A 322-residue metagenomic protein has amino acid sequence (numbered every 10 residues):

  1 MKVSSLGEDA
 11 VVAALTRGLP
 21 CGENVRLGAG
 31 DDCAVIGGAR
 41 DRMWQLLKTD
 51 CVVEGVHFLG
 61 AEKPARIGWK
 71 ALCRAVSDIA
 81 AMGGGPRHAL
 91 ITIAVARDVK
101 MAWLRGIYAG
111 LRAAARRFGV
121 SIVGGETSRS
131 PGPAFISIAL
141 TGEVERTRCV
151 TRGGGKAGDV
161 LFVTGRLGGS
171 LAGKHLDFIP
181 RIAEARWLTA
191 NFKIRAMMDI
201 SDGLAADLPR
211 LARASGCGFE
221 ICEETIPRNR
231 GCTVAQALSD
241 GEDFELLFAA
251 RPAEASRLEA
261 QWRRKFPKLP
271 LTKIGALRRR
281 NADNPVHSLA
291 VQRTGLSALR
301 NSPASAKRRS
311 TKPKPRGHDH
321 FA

Functional and structural regions predicted by a protein language model:
M1-K63, M82, I91, A109-A115 (+2 more regions): Extreme N-terminal cap/leader segments of soluble proteins
V3, G7, N191, Q261-A322: Acidic, Ser/Thr/Pro-rich beta/coil linker or hinge segments at domain junctions
V25-L27, L59-V76, D98-A109: Glycine-rich anion/phosphate-binding loops
V35, A75, G83, I122 (+4 more regions): Residue-level signal for inorganic ion chemistry
D41, Q45, V52, G85-L171 (+1 more regions): Glycine-rich anion-binding loops of enzyme active sites
P64-H88, A109-R117, W187, A206-L211: Small-aliphatic-rich amphipathic alpha-helix that forms the alpha element of a beta-alpha
D98, H175-D243, R278: Active-site-proximal betaalpha loop/short-helix elements that scaffold phosphoryl/nucleotidyl transfer chemistry
A249-S256: Helix N-cap motif at beta-to-alpha junctions
